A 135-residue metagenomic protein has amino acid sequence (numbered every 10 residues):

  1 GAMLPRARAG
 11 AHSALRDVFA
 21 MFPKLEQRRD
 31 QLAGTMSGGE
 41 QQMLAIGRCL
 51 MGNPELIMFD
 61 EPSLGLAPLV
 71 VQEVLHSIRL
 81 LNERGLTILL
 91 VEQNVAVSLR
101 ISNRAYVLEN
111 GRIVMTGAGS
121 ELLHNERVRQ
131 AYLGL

Functional and structural regions predicted by a protein language model:
G1-S13, M21-E26, D30, L135: ABC-type ATPase nucleotide-binding domains, specifically the catalytic core motifs of the NBD
L32-M36, E40: Conserved ABC ATPase signature
C49-L50: ABC ATPase C-loop
N53: Conserved catalytic motifs of ABC-family nucleotide-binding domains
I57-E61: Catalytic Walker B motif of ABC-type/P-loop ATPase nucleotide-binding domains
V71-R84: Helical segment within the ABC ATPase nucleotide-binding domain
R104, T116: Short, glycine/charged-rich "phosphate-handling" switch motifs in NTP-dependent and phosphotransfer domains
